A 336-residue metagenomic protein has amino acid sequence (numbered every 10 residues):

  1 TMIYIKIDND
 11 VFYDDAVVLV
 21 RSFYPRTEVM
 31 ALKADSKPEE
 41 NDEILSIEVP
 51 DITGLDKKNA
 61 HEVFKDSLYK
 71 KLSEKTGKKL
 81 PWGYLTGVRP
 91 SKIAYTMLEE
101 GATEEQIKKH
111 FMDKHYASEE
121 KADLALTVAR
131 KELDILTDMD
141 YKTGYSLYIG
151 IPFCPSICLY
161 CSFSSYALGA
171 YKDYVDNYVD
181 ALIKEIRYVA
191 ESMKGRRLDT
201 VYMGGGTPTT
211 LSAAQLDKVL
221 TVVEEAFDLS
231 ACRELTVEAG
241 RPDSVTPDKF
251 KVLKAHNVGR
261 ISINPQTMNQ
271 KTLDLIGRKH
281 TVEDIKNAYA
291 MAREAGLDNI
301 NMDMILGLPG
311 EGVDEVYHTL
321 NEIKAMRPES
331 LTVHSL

Functional and structural regions predicted by a protein language model:
T1-P81, Y95-T96: A short, structured N-terminal alpha-helical element that caps or precedes a catalytic domain
L72, T76-K79, E99-L147: N-terminal [4Fe-4S]-dependent radical SAM core
S73, P90, C161: Acidic/polar active-site rim loop that often engages polyanionic ligands
G87-K92, V128-R130, S164, Q270: Short, conserved phosphate-binding/catalytic loop or strand-edge motifs used in phosphoryl-/nucleotidyl-transfer
R89-I93, M97, Q106, H110 (+1 more regions): A general alpha-helix detector
K142-N177, D274: Canonical Radical SAM [4Fe-4S] cluster-binding loop centered on the CxxxCxxC motif and its immediate flanking residues
S165-L336: Conserved non-cysteine loop/helix-boundary elements of the Radical SAM core domain that shape
